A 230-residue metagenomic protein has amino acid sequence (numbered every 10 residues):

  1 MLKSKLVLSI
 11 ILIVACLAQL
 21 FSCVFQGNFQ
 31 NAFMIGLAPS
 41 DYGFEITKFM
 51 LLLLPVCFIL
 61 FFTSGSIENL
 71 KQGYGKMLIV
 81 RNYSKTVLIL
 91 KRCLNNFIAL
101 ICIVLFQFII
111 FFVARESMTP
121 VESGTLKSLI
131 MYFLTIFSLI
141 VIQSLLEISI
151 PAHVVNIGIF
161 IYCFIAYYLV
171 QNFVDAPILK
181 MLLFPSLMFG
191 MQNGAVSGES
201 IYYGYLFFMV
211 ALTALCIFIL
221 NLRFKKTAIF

Functional and structural regions predicted by a protein language model:
M1-A15: Aromatic- and glycine-rich beta-strand/loop motifs that create alpha-glucan
V7-I11, K91, A99, G204-M209: Transmembrane alpha-helices of multi-pass eukaryotic membrane proteins
L12, N28-F29, N82: Terminal domain-start segments
C16-I59, T63-N69, L90-I161, Q192-Y202: Secretory targeting signals
F21-F44, I157-F230: Terminal transmembrane helical anchor/hairpin motif
Q72-M77, Q143: Interfacial helix-capping/hinge residues at the ends of transmembrane alpha-helices
G75, L88-I89: Tryptophan-centric aromatic hotspots in well-structured domains and transmembrane helices
L78-T86: Short helix-to-coil transition segments within interhelical loops that connect adjacent transmembrane helices
